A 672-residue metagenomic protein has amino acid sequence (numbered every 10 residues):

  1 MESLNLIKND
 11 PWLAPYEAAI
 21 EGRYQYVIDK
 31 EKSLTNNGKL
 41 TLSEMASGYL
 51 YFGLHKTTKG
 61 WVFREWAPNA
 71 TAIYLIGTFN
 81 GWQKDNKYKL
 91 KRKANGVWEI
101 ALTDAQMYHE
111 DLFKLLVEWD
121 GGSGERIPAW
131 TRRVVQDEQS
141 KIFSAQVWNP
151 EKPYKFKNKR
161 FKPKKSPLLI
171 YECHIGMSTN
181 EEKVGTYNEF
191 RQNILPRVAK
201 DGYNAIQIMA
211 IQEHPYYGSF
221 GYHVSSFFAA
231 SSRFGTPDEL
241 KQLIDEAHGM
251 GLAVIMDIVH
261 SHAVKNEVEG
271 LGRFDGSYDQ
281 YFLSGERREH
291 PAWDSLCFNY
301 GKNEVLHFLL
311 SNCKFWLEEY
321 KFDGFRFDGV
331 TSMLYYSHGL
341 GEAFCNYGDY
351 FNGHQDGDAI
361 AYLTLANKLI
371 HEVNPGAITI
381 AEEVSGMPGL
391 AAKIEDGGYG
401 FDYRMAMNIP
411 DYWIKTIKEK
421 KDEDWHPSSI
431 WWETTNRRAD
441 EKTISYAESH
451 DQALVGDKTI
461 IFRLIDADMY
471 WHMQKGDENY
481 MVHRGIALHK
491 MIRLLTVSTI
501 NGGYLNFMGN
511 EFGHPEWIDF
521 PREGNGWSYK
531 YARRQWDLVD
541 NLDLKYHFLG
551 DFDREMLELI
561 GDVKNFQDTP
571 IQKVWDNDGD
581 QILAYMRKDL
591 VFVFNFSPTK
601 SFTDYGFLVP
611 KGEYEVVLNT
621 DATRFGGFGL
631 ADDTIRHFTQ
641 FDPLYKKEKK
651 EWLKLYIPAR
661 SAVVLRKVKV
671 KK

Functional and structural regions predicted by a protein language model:
M1-V62, Q83-K84, K89-E172, M177 (+3 more regions): The feature marks proteins involved in alpha-glucan
F63-N69, I73-F79, S597-E613: Surface-exposed beta-strand/loop patches in extracellular or lumenal glycoproteins
E65, L115, C173, V198 (+13 more regions): Conserved, mostly hydrophobic/aromatic
D104, Y108-F113, K588, D633-K672: C-terminal beta-strand-rich structural cap/linker in extracellular carbohydrate-active enzymes
V135, P153, K157-K165, I170 (+2 more regions): Substrate-binding/active-site clefts of carbohydrate-active enzymes
Q139, K321-D323, G341-Y529, G561-G606 (+3 more regions): Conserved alpha/beta catalytic core and glycan-binding cleft of carbohydrate-active enzymes
E289-S295, Y300, Y350-G353, F628-W652: Surface-exposed acidic, glycine/proline-enriched linker/cap segments that occur as 15-30-residue helix-coil
N367-K368, N374-P375, R534-K573, V664: Aromatic- and carboxylate-lined catalytic core of secreted/periplasmic carbohydrate-active enzymes
